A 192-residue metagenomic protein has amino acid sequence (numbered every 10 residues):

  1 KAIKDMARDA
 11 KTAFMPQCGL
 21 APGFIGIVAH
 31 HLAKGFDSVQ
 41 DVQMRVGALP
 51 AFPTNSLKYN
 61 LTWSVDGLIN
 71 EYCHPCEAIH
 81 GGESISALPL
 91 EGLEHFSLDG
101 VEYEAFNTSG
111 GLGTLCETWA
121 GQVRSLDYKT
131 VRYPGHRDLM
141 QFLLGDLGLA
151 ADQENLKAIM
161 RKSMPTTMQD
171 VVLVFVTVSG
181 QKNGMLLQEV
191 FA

Functional and structural regions predicted by a protein language model:
K1, A21-F24, G47-F52: Short gly/pro/ser/thr-enriched loop/turn and capping motifs at secondary-structure boundaries
K1-F14: Rossmann-fold NAD(P)-binding glycine/threonine-rich loop
A2-K4, G26-V28, T54-S56: Short, conserved acidic/polar surface loops in the N-terminal third of protein domains
D9, K34-G35: Secondary-structure boundary motif
F14-P16, M44: General beta-strand structural signal in soluble alpha/beta enzymes
C18-V28, A33: Short alpha-helices
G35-A192: C-terminal catalytic/substrate-binding lobe primarily of soluble NAD(P)-dependent oxidoreductases
